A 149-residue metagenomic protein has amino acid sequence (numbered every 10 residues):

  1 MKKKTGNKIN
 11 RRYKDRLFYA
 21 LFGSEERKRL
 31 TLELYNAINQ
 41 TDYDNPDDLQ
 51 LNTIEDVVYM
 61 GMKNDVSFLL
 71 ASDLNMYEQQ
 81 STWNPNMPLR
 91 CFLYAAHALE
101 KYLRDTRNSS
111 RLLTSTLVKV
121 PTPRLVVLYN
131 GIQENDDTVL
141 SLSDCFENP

Functional and structural regions predicted by a protein language model:
M1-P149: Accessory alpha/beta interaction modules
